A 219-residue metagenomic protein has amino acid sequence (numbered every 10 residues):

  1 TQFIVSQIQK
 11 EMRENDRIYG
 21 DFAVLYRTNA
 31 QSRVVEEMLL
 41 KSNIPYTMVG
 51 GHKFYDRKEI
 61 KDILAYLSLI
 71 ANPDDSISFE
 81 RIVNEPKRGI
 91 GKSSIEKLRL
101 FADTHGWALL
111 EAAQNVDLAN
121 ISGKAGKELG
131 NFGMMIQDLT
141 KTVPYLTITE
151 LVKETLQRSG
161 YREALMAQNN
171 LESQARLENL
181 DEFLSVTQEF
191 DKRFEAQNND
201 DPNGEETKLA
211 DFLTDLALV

Functional and structural regions predicted by a protein language model:
T1-P45, S68-N72, T104, G126 (+1 more regions): Helicase P-loop NTPase motor core
T1-Y26, G51, E80, A113-I121 (+1 more regions): Inter-lobe coupling/hinge region of RecA-like P-loop helicase motors
K10-E14, L69, I82, E189 (+1 more regions): Conserved helix-loop functional segments at active or binding sites
K41-I44, H52, D56-P86: Conserved short internal alpha-helix adjacent to the catalytic or cofactor-binding core of large enzyme scaffolds
P86, A112-V219: Accessory C-terminal helicase-associated subdomains
E96-F101: C-terminal helical "lid" of AAA+/P-loop NTPase domains
